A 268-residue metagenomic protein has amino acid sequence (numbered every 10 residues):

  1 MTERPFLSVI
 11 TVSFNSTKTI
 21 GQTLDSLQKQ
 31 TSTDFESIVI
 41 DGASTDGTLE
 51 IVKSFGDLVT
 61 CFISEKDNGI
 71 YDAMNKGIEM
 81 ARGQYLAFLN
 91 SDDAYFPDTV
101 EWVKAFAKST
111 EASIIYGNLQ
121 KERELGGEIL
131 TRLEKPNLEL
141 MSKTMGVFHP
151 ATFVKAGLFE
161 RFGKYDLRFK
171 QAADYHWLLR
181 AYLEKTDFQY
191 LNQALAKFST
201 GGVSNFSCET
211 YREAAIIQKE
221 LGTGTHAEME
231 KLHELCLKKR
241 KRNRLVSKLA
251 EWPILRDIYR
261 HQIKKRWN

Functional and structural regions predicted by a protein language model:
M1-T210: Nucleotide-sugar donor-binding/catalytic module of glycosyltransferases that assemble extracellular/cell-envelope
A87, F162-K170, I217-T223, C236-V246: Short secondary-structure transition/capping segments
A194, S204-E230: Catalytic core of nucleotide-sugar-dependent glycosyltransferases
T223-N268: Membrane-proximal basic amphipathic "stem/tether" segments
